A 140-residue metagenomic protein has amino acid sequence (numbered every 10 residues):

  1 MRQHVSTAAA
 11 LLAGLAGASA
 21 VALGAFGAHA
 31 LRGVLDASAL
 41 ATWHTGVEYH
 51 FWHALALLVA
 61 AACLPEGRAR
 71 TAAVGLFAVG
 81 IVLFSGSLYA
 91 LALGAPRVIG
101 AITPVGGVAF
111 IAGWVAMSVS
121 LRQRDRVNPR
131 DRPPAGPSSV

Functional and structural regions predicted by a protein language model:
M1-G33, S38-V140: Polytopic transmembrane helical bundles with strong interfacial aromatic enrichment
